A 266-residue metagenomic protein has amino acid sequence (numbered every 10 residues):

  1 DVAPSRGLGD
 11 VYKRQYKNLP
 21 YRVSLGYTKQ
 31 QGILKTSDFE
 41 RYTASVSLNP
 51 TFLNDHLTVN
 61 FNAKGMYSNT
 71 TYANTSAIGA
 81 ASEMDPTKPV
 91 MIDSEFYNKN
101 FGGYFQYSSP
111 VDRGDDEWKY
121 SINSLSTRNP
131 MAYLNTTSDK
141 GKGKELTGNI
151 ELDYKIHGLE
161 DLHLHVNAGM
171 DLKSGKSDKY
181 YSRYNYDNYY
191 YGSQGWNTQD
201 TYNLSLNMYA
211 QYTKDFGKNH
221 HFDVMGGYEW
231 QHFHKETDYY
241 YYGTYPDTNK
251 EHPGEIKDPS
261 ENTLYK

Functional and structural regions predicted by a protein language model:
D1-Y12: Single conserved hydrophobic/aromatic residue that forms the stacking wall/gate of nucleotide- or nucleobase-binding
R6, I33-S37, S47-T147, H165 (+1 more regions): Surface-exposed loop/interface segments of Gram-negative outer-membrane beta-barrel transport/assembly proteins
R14-Y16, P50-F52, L152-I156, Y212-K214: Residue-level signature of outer-membrane beta-barrel architecture
T28-Q30: Ligand-site clamp/hinge motif
T43-A44: Strand-loop-strand
L162: Surface-exposed interaction regions that form or flank ligand-binding interfaces
